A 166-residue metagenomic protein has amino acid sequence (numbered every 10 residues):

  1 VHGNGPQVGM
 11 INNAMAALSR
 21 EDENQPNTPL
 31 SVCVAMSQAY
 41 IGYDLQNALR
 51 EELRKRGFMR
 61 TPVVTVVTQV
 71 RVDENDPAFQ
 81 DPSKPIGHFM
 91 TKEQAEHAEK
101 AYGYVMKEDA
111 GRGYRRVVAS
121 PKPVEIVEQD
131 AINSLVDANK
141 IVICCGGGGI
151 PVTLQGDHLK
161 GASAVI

Functional and structural regions predicted by a protein language model:
V1-M10, P62-V67, V142-C145: Short beta-strand segments at enzyme active-site cores
H2, C33-Q38, A162-I166: Active-site nucleophile and cofactor-binding loops and adjacent substrate-binding regions of central metabolic enzymes
G5-E21: Short, charge-patterned binding micro-sites
P6, V70-V72, G149: Residue-level marker for beta-strand->alpha-helix junctions and adjacent short loops that shape enzyme
G9-A14, N75-D81, L154-G156: Short acidic, glycine/serine/threonine-rich loops at helix termini
L18-V142: Ligand-binding beta-strand-loop-alpha-helix segment within the catalytic cores of soluble metabolic enzymes
I126, I141-I166: Conserved mixed alpha/beta catalytic, RNA-binding, or beta-rich assembly cores of soluble enzyme, regulatory
